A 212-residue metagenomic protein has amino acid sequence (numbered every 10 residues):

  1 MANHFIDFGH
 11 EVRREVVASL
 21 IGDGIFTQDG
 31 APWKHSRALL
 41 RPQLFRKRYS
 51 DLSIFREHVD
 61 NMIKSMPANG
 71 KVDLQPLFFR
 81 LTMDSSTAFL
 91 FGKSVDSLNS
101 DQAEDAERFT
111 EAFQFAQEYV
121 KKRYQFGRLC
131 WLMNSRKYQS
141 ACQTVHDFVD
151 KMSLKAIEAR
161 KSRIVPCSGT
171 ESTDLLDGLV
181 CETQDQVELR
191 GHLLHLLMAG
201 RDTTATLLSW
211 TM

Functional and structural regions predicted by a protein language model:
M1-I6: Short active-site loop/helix that positions an aromatic residue
G9-V16, Y49-L207: Cytochrome P450 heme-thiolate monooxygenase catalytic core
H10-D29, K34, R41: Active-site substrate-recognition loop segments, prototypically the cytochrome P450 B′-helix/B-C loop
I21, L44, L90-F91: A broad structural signal for alpha-helix termini and local helix breaks/kinks
I25, R46-S50: A glycine-/small-polar-enriched, mobile loop at the entrance of the PLP active site in fold-type I
L208-M212: Short, intrinsically disordered, charge-balanced linker/junction segments flanking boundaries in proteins
